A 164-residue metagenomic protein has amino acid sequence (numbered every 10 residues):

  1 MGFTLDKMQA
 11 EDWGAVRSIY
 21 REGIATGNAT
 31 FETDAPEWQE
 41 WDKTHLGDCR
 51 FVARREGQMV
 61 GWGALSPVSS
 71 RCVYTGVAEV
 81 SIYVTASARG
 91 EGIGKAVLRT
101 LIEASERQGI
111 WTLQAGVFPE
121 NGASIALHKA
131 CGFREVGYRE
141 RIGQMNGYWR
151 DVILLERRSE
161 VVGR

Functional and structural regions predicted by a protein language model:
G2-V16: A short beta-loop-alpha structural element at the N-terminal edge of CoA-dependent acyl/N-acetyltransferase catalytic
F3, Q58-W62, R150: Glycine-rich phosphate/pyrophosphate-binding loop shared by adenosine-nucleotide-utilizing enzymes
R17-A35: Helix-loop element at the rim of GNAT/NAT acetyltransferase active sites that forms part of the acceptor-substrate
T30-S87, L98-R99, A104, R158-E160: Acetyl-CoA-dependent GNAT
A64, C72, Q114-V117, K129 (+1 more regions): Conserved catalytic-core motifs of GNAT/GCN5-like acyltransferases
R89, A115-I125: Conserved beta-strand-loop-alpha-helix junction that forms the acyl-donor binding cleft
G90-E103, A126-A130: Conserved acetyl-CoA-binding loop-helix of GNAT-fold acetyltransferases
S105-V117: Conserved GNAT acetyl-CoA-binding A-motif
